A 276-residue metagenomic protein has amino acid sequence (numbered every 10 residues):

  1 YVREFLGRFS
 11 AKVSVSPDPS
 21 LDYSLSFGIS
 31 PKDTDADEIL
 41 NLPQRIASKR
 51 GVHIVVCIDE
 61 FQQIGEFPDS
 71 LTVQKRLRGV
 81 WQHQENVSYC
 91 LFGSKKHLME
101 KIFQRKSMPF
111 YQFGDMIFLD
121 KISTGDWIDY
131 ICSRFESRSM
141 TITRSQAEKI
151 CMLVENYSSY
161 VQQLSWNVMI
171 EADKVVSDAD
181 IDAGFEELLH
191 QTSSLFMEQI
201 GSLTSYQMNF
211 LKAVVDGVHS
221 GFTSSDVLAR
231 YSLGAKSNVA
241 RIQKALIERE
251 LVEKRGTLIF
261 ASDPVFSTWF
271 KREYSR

Functional and structural regions predicted by a protein language model:
Y1, F5-K12, I46, N167-V175 (+3 more regions): Phosphate/oxyanion-binding loops and surfaces in catalytic or ligand/nucleic-acid-binding neighborhoods
Y1-V55, I64, S70, V87 (+1 more regions): P-loop NTPase nucleotide-binding core
R3, L40, Q44, C151-D173 (+3 more regions): Short, amphipathic alpha-helical segments that act as regulatory/interfacial helices in nucleotide-processing proteins
S48-C57, Q63-D69, K75-S107: Sensor-1/coupling segment of RecA-like P-loop NTPase cores
P68, L77, I102-F103, I131 (+3 more regions): Short, flexible helix/strand-to-coil boundary loops that buttress conserved ligand/catalytic motifs in alpha/beta
S88-E136: Alpha-helical sensor/transducer elements of the RecA-like P-loop NTPase core
I128, C132-L195, G256: Amphipathic alpha-helical "lid/sensor" segments that cap RecA-like P-loop NTPase cores
H190, S194-R276: C-terminal leucine-rich, beta-strand-based interaction scaffolds used for sensing/assembly
